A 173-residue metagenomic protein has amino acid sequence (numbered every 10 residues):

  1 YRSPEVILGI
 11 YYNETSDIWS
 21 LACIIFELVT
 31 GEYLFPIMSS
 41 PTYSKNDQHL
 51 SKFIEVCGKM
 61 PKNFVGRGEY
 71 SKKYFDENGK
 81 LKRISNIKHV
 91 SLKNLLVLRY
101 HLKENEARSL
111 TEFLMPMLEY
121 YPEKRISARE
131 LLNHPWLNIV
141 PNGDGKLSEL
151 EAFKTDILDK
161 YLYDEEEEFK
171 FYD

Functional and structural regions predicted by a protein language model:
G9-E14: Activation segment
D17: Conserved catalytic-loop aspartate of Hanks-type protein kinases
L21-G31: Short, conserved alpha-helix in the C-lobe of eukaryotic-like protein kinase catalytic domains
E32-T42: Activation segment of protein kinase catalytic domains
I54-M115: C-terminal lobe substrate-recognition/regulatory segment of protein kinase catalytic domains
K62-N63, F113-E130: A conserved short helix/loop substructure at the end of the activation segment of eukaryotic-like protein kinase domains
E123-E166: Regulatory extensions flanking the kinase catalytic core
